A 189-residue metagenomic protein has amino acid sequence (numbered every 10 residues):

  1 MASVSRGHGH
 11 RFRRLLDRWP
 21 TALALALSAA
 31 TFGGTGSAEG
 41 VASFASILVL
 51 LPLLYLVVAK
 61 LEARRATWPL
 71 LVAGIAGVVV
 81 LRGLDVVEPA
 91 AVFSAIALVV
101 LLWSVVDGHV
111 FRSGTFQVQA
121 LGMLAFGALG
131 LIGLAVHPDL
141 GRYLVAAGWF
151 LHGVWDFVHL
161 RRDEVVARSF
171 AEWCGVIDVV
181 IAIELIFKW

Functional and structural regions predicted by a protein language model:
V4-L23, K60-A66: N-terminal membrane topogenic signal
G7, L53-R64, V99-G114, W155-E164: C-terminal ends of transmembrane helices
D17-T21, R64-A76, A90-I96, S113-A125 (+1 more regions): Cytoplasmic-side transmembrane-helix entry/capping segments in multi-pass membrane proteins
A24-L27, V72-G83, A120-L134, E172-A182: Small-residue-rich segments of transmembrane alpha-helices in multi-pass membrane proteins, especially helix faces
F32-F44: Short, hydrophobic transmembrane alpha-helix segments
G83-L144: Membrane-proximal helix-loop-helix units in multi-pass membrane proteins
F126-G127, R142-V158: Hydrophobic alpha-helical membrane segments
A182-W189: Juxtamembrane boundary at the C-terminal end of a transmembrane helix
